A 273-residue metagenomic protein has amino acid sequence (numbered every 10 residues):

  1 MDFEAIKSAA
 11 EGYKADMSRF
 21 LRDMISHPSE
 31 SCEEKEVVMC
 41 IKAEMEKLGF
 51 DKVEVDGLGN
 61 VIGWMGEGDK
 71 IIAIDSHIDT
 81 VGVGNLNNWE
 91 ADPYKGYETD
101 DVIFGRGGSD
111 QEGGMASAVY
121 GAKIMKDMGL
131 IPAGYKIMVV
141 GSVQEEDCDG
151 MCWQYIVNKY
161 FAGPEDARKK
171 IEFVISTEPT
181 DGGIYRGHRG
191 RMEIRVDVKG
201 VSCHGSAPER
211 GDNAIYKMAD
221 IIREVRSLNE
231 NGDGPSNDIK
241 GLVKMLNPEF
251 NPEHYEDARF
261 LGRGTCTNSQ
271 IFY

Functional and structural regions predicted by a protein language model:
D2-F104, G108, D127-G134: Acidic/His- and Gly-rich active-site-bordering loop/insert found across diverse amide/peptide-bond hydrolases
R22, K42, A116-K123, Q154-V157 (+1 more regions): Predominant activation on well-ordered alpha-helical scaffold segments within soluble catalytic domains
L58, S76-I78, D100, S142-V143 (+3 more regions): Fold-independent oxyanion-binding glycine-rich loops and adjacent beta-strand/coil segments at enzyme active sites
K70-A73, D101-V102, M138, E172-V174 (+1 more regions): Structural motif
I103-A116, E209-I215: Short, conserved micro-motifs enriched in small and acidic residues
Q111-E193, A258: Acidic/histidine-rich catalytic neighborhood of metal-dependent amide-processing enzymes
F161-Y273: Midchain, well-structured core segments that form catalytic/ion-binding scaffolds
